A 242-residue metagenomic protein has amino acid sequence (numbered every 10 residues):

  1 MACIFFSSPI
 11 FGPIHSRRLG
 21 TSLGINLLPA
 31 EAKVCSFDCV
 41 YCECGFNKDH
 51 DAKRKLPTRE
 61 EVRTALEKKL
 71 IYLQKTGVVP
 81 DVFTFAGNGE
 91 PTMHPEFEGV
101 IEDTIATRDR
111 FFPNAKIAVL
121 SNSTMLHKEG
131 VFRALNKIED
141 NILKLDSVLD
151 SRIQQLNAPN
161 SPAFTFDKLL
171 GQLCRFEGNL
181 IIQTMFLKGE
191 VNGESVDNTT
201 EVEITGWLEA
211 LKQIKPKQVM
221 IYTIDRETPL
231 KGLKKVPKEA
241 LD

Functional and structural regions predicted by a protein language model:
A2-L27: Short, charged low-complexity linear segments at domain edges
L19-E61: Canonical Radical SAM [4Fe-4S] cluster-binding loop centered on the CxxxCxxC motif and its immediate flanking residues
S22-G24, V82, I142, I181: Short hydrophobic-acidic sequence motifs that mark active-site Asp/Glu residues
A32, E90-P91: Short strand->helix junction
G45-V82, E96-G99: Conserved alpha-helical substructure of the radical SAM core
F83-N88: Short glycine-rich or small-residue beta-strand-to-loop segments that form or flank ligand, phosphate, metal/Fe-S
M93-V236: Conserved AdoMet/S-adenosylmethionine-binding subsite of the radical SAM
P237-D242: Binuclear metal-ion centers of metallo-dependent hydrolases, dominated by the metallo-beta-lactamase
